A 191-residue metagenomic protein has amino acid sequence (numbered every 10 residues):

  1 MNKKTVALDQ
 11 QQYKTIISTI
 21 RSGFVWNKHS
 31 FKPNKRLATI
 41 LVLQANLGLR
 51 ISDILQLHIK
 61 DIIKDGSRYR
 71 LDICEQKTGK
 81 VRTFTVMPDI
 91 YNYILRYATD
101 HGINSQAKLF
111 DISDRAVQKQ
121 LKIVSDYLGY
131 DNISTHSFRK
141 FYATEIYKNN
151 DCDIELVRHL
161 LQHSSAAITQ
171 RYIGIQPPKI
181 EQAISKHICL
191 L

Functional and structural regions predicted by a protein language model:
V6, Q76-L95, N104-I123: C-terminal catalytic core of Y-nucleophile DNA break-rejoin enzymes
A7, E75-G79, H163-K186: Catalytic-site neighborhood detector that most strongly recognizes the C-terminal catalytic loop/helix of tyrosine
Q10-Q11, T15-L47: Basic, Lys/Arg- and aromatic-enriched nucleic-acid-binding interface segment
T15-I16, R82-T85, D89, G174-L191: DNA/chromatin major-groove-contacting recognition/catalytic segments
R36-L37, D131-I146: Short basic/aromatic active-site micro-motif
I40, G48, S52-L57, V157: Alpha-helix N-cap/helix-start motif at helix boundaries, enriched for small hydrophobics
I54, I133, A143, D151-Q162 (+1 more regions): Active-site-proximal segment of tyrosine recombinases
Q56-I90: Conserved tyrosine-mediated DNA breakage-rejoining catalytic core shared by Y-recombinases
